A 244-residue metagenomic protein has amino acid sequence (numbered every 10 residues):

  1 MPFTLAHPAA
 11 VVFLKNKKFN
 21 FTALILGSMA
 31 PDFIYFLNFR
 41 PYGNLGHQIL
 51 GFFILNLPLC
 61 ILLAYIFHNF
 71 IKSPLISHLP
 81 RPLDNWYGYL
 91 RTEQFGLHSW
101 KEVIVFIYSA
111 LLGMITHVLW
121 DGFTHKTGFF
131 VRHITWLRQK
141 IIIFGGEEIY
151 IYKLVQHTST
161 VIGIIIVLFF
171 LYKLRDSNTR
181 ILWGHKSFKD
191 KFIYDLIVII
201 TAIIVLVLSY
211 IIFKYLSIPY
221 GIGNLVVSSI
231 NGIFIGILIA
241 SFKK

Functional and structural regions predicted by a protein language model:
M1-K244: N-terminal membrane-targeting hydrophobic helices
